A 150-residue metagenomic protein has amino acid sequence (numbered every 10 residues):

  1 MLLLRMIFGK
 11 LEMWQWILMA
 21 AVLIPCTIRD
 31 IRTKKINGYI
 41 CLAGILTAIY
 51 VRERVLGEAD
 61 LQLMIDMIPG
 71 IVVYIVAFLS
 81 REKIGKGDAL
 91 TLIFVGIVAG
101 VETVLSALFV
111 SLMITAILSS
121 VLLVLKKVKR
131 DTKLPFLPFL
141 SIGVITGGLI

Functional and structural regions predicted by a protein language model:
M1-I150: A membrane-topology feature that recognizes alpha-helical transmembrane segments and their immediate juxtamembrane
